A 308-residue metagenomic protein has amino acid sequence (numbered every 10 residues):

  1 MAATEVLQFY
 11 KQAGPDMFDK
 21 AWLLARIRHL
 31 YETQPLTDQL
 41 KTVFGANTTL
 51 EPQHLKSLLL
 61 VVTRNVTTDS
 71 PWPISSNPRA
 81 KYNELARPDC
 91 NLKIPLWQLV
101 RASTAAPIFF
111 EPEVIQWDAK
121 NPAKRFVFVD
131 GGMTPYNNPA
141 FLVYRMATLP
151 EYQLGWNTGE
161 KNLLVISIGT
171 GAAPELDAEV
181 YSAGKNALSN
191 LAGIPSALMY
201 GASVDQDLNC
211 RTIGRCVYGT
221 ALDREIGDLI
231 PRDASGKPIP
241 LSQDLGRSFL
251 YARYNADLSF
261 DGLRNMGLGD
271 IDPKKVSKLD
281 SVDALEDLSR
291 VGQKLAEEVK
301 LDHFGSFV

Functional and structural regions predicted by a protein language model:
M1-V43, E84-D89: Patatin-like phospholipase
D19, H54-L149: Active-site gating loop/helix substructures
H29-T37, G132-V143, A284, L288: Phosphate/oxyanion-binding active-site loops and adjacent basic polyanion-contact surfaces
E51-K56, N121, L154-N162, D244-G246: Short helix-terminating capping/connector loops at secondary-structure junctions
L58-R64, V127-D130, K161-E175, Y251-Y254: Extended hydrophobic secondary-structure segments that form protein cores and membrane-embedded regions
P135-Y136, W156-E160, T170, S196-V308: C-terminal helical/tail subdomains of lipid-metabolizing enzymes
F141-K185: Hydrophobic, mid-to-C-terminal alpha-helical segments
D177-N209: Short, low-complexity, polybasic intrinsically disordered segments
